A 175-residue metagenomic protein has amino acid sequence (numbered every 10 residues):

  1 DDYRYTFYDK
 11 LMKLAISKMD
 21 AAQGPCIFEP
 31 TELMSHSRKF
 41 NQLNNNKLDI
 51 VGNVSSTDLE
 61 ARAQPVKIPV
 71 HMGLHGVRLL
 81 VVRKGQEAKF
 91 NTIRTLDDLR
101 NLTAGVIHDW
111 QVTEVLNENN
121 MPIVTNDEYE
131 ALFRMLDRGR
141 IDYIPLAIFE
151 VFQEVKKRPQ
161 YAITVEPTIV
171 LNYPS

Functional and structural regions predicted by a protein language model:
D1-R62: Extracytoplasmic small-molecule ligand-binding "clamshell" domains of the periplasmic binding protein/Venus flytrap
D2-K10, L33-M34, T103-W110, N126-E130: Soluble non-cytosolic domains of exported or imported proteins
M12-I27, T92-D98, H108-E128, V155-Y161: Ligand-binding cleft/hinge of the Venus flytrap
E32-D49, E118, E130-F149: Short helices/loops that flank or line small-molecule/ion binding pockets
D49-N53, G105-V106, V124-T125, I144-L146: Structural recognition of the beta-strand scaffold that forms the well-ordered cores of secreted hydrolase catalytic
S56-L59, E87, D109-T113, E130 (+1 more regions): Solvent-exposed loop/turn segments at secondary-structure junctions within structured extracellular/periplasmic domains
H71-E114: A conserved helix-loop-strand patch within extracytoplasmic ligand-binding domains of the periplasmic binding
L74-L79, F152-S175: Periplasmic-binding protein-like
